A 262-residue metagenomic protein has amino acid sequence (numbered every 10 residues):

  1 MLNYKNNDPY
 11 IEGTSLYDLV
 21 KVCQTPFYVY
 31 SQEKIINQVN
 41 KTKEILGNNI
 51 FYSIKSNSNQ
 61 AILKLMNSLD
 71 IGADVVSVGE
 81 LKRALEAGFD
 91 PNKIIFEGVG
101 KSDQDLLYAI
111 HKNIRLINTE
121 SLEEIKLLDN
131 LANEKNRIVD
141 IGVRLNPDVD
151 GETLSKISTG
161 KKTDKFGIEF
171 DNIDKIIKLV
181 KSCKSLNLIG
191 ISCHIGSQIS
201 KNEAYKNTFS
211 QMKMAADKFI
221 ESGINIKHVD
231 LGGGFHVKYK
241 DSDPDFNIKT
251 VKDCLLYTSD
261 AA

Functional and structural regions predicted by a protein language model:
M1-V139, K178, C183-N187, M214 (+1 more regions): A charged N-terminal "starter" segment
P26, K112-T119, T159-F170, I199-Y205: Flexible, glycine/proline-enriched loop segments at strand-loop-helix junctions that form or flank small-ligand binding
I125-V180: Conserved anion-binding
N172-I177, F209-F219, D253-L256: Short, well-ordered amphipathic alpha-helical segments that serve as non-catalytic structural scaffolds within diverse
K178-A204: Gly/Ser/Thr-enriched, mixed-charge loops and adjacent short helices that form phosphate/oxyanion-binding elements
I195-G196, V229-H236: Glycine-rich beta-strand-to-loop/alpha-helix junction loops that act as flexible
K201-N207, K238-V251: Short glycine/threonine-rich loop-to-helix capping motif typified by GTGT followed within a few residues by an Asp-Pro
Y257-A262: Conserved small/polar residues in nucleotide/adenosyl-binding loops
